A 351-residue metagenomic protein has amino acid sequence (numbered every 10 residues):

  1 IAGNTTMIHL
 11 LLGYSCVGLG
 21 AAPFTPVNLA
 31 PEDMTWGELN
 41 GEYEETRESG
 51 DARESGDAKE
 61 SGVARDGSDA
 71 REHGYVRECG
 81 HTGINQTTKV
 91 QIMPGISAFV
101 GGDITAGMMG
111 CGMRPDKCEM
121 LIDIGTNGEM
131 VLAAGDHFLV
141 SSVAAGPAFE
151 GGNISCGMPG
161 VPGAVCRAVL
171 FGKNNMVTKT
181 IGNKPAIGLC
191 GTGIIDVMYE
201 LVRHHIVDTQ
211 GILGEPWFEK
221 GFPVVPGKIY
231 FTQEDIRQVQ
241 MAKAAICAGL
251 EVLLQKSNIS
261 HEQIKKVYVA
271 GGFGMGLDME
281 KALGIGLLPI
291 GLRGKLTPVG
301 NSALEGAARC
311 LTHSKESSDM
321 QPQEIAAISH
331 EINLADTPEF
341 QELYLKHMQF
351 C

Functional and structural regions predicted by a protein language model:
I1-N4, T126, G214-K220, Q263-F273 (+1 more regions): A glycine-rich phosphate-binding loop feature that marks nucleotide/adenosyl-phosphate handling sites
G3-G18, I259, G272-L292, I332-K346: Short glycine/threonine-rich loop-to-helix capping motif typified by GTGT followed within a few residues by an Asp-Pro
V17-W36, Y75-E78, G102, A106-G188 (+2 more regions): Glycine-rich phosphate-binding loop of actin/hexokinase-like ATP-binding domains
T46, H81-I104, R309-C351: Acidic, glycine/GT-rich loop-and beta-edge segments that sit at the periphery of enzyme/chaperone cores
T46-C79: Long, intrinsically disordered low-complexity tandem-repeat segments
I104-G107, Q240-E262: Phosphate/ATP-binding catalytic cores across multiple sugar-kinase/actin-like superfamilies, primarily ASKHA
A134-D136, I259-E324: Catalytic phosphate/nucleotide-handling subdomain of diverse soluble enzymes
I195-A242: Gly/charged contiguous loops adjacent to phosphate- or pyrophosphate-bearing nucleotide/cofactor binding elements
